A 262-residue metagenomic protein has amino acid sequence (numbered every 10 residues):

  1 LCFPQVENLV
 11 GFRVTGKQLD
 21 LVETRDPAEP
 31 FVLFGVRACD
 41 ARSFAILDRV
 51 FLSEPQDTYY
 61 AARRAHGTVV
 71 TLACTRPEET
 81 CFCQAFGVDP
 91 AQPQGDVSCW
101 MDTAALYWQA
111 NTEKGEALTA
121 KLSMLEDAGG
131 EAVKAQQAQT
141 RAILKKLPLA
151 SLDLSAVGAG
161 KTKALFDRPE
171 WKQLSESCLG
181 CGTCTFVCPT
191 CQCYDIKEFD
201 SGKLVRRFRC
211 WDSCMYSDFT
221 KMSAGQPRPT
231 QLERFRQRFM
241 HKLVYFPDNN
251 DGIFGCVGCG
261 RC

Functional and structural regions predicted by a protein language model:
L1-K161, W171, C191: Iron-sulfur-associated redox domains of electron-transfer enzymes in respiratory and anaerobic energy metabolism
F34, P169, Q173-L179, T183-F186: Short, well-structured alpha-helical interface segments that form or flank functional binding sites
C39, C83, C178-C184, C188-C191 (+2 more regions): Short cysteine clusters
A45, D89, C184-T190, Y194 (+2 more regions): Secreted/processed peptides and extracellular or luminal domains of membrane proteins
L154-E176, Y194-C262: Ferredoxin-type iron-sulfur electron-transfer modules in oxidoreductases and energy-metabolism complexes
